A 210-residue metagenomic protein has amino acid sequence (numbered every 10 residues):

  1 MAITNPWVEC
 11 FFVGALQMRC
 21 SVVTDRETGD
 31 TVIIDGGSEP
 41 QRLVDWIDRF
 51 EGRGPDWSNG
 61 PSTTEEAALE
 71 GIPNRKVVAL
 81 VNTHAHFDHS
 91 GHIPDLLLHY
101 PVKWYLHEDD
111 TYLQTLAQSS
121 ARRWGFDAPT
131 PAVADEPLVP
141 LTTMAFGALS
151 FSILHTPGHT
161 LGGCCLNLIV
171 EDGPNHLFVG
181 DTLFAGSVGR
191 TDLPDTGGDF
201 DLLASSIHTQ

Functional and structural regions predicted by a protein language model:
A2-E66, P73-R75, C165-G180, G186: Conserved beta-strand hairpin/beta-sheet module of binuclear metal-dependent hydrolase folds, prominently
F11-V13, A128, V133-D135, H155-H159: Short Gly/Pro-enriched turn/cap motifs at secondary-structure boundaries
F12, T24, V139, A145 (+1 more regions): Residue-level detector of conserved, well-ordered beta-strand and adjacent loop positions that form binding/recognition
T28, S38, F87, D110 (+3 more regions): Short, glycine/acidic-enriched loop or turn micro-motifs at the edges of active sites
I33-G36, V78-H86, W104-H107, T156-G158 (+3 more regions): Active-site neighborhood of phospho(di)ester-bond hydrolases with catalytic His/Asp-centered motifs
E39-R42, D48-L149, P174: Active-site HxH/HxHxD metal-binding segment of metal-dependent hydrolases
L43, S90, L203-I207: Aromatic/hydrophobic pocket-lining residues that form the small-molecule binding cavity in soluble enzyme cores
R53-T64, A68-G71, S120, T143 (+2 more regions): Metallo-beta-lactamase
